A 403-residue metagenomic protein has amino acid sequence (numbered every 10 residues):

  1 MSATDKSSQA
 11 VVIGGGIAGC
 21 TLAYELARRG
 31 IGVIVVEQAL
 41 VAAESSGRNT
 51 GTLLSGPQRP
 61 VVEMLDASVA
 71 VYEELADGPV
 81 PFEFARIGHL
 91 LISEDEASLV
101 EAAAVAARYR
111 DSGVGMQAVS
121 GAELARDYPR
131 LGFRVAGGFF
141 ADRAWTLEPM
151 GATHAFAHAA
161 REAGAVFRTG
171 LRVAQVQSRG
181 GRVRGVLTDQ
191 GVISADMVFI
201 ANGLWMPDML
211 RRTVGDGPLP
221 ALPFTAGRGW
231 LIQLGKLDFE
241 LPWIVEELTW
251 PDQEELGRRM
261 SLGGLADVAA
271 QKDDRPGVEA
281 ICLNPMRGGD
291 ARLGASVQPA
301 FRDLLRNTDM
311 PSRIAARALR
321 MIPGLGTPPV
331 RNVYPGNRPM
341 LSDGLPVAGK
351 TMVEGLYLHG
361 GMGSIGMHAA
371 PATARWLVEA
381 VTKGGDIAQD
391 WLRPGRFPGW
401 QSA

Functional and structural regions predicted by a protein language model:
A3-A18, I34: Beta1/beta-strand and adjacent pyrophosphate-binding region of the FAD-binding site in flavoprotein oxidoreductases
R28-G47: Glycine-rich FAD pyrophosphate-binding loop
T50-D127, A136, A280: Dinucleotide-binding Rossmann-like beta1-alpha1 core, especially the glycine-rich loop that anchors the ADP
P81-L91, V105, A118, A125-A163 (+3 more regions): Helix-loop-beta segment of a Rossmann-like dinucleotide-binding subdomain
F139-D189, D196-M197, A201-N202, D208: Helical element adjacent to the flavin cofactor pocket in flavoenzyme catalytic cores
V176-S178, R182, T188-R287, F301-L305: Flavin-dependent oxidoreductases
V278, P299-A403: C-terminal catalytic lobe of FAD-dependent flavoproteins
